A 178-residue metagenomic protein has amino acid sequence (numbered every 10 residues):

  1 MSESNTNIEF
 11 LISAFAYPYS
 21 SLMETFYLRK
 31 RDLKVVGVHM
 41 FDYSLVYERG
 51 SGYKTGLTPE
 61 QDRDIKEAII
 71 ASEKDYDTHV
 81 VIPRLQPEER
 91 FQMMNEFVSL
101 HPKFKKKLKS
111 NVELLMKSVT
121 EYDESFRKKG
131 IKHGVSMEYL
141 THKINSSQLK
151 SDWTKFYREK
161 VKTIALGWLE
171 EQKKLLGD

Functional and structural regions predicted by a protein language model:
M1-I70: Extended, charge-biased low-complexity segments that typically form long amphipathic alpha-helices/coiled-coils
T6, F10, M23, K30-R31 (+4 more regions): Short, well-structured alpha-helical interface segments that form or flank functional binding sites
Y19, F26, H39-V46, T58 (+2 more regions): Extended, charge-rich alpha-helical interface modules
D42-L45, S125-G130, E171-K174: Short, charged low-complexity intrinsically disordered segments located at boundaries of structured domains
E48-G52, K103-K106, G177-D178: Short, surface-exposed linear patches
P83-K160: Amphipathic protein-protein interaction modules
D152-D178: Acidic, proline/glycine-rich low-complexity IDRs
